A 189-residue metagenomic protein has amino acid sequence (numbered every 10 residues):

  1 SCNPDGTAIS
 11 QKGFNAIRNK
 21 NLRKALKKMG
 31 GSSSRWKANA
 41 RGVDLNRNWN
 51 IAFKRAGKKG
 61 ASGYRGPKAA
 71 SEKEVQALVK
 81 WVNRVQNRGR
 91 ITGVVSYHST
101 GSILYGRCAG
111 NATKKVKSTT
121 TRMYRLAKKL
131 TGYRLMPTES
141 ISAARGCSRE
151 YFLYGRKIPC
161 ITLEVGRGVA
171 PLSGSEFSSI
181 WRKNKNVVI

Functional and structural regions predicted by a protein language model:
S1-G110, T162-E164, V169: Active-site/substrate-binding loop(s) of hydrolase catalytic cores
I51, L130, V187: Change "in soluble alpha/beta enzymes" to "in soluble alpha/beta proteins
S62, F152, F177-I180: General N-terminal targeting signals
P67-A69, V116-T119, R182-V187: Short, surface-exposed linear patches
I103-A170: Catalytic cores of processing enzymes, dominated by hydrolases/peptidases, characterized by acidic/His-rich
L172-I189: His/Asp/Glu-rich mid-to-C-terminal helical/loop segments that flank catalytic regions of hydrolases
